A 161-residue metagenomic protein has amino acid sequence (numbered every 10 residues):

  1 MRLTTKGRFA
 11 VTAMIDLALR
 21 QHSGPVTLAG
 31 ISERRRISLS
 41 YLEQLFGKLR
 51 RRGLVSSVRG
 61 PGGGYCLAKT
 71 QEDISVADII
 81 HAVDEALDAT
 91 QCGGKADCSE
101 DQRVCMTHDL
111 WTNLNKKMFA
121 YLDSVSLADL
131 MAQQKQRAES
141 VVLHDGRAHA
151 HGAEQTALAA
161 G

Functional and structural regions predicted by a protein language model:
V11-H22: Short amphipathic alpha-helical interface segments
A29-R36: A short alpha-helical element within helix-turn-helix/winged-helix DNA-binding domains across DNA-binding proteins
E33, R50-R51: Alpha-helical residues within the helix-turn-helix
S40: Key DNA-contact positions within bacterial/archaeal DNA-binding proteins
F46-G47: Short, hydrophobic-biased segments on the C-terminal half of alpha helices that form "recognition helices"
L54-A68: Beta-hairpin "wing" of winged helix-turn-helix
V76, G94-G161: C-terminal regulatory/oligomerization modules of transcriptional regulators
